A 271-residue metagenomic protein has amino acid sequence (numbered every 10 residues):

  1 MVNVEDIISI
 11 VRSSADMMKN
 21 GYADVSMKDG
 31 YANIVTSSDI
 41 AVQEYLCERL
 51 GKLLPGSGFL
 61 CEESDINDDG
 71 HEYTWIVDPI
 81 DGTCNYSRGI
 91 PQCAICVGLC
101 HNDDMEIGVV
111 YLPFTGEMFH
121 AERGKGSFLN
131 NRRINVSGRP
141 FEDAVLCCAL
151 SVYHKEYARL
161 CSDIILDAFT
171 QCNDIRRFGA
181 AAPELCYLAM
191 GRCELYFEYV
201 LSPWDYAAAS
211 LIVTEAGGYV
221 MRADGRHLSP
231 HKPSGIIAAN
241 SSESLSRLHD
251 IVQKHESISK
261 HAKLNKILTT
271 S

Functional and structural regions predicted by a protein language model:
M1-I80, K263-S271: N-terminal subdomain of lithium-sensitive/metallo-dependent phosphomonoesterases centered on the IMPase/IPPase/PAP
M18, D39, L50, T83 (+6 more regions): Residue-level signal for inorganic ion chemistry
S26-M27, G51, D65-N67, V110 (+3 more regions): Short secondary-structure boundary/capping segments
D39, E62, D78-D81, N85 (+3 more regions): Acidic active-site catalytic centers that drive phospho-/nucleotidyl reactions and related ester hydrolyses
D69-F128: DPxDG-like acidic metal-binding loop motif
C100-D104, F114, R123-G126, R132 (+3 more regions): Short loop segments at secondary-structure junctions
V136-S271: An extended, acidic
